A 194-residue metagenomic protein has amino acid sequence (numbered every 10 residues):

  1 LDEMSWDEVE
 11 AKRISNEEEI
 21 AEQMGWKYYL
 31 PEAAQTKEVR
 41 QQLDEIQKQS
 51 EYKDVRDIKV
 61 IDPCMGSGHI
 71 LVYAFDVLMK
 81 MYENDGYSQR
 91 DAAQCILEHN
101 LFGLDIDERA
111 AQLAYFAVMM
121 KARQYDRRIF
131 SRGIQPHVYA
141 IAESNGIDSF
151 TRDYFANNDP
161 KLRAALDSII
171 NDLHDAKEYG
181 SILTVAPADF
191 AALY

Functional and structural regions predicted by a protein language model:
L1-Y194: SAM-dependent methyltransferase catalytic region
